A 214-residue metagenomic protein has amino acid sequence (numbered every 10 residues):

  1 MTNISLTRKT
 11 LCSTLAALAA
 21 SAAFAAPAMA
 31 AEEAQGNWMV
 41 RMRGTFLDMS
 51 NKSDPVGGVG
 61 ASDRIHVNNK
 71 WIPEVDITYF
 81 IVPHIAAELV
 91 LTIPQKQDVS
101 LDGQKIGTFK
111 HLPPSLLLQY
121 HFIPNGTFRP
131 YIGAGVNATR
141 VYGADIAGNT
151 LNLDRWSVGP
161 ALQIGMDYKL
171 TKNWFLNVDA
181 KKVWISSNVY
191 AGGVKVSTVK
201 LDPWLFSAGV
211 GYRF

Functional and structural regions predicted by a protein language model:
M1-G36: Cleavable N-terminal export/targeting peptides
A26-D54, Y120: Outer-membrane beta-barrel biogenesis signature
A31, F46-D48, E74-I146, P203-F214: Gram-negative (and chloroplast) outer-membrane scaffold detector with strong preference for beta-barrel transmembrane
G36, N69-P73, T108-P114, F128 (+2 more regions): Residues that define the transmembrane beta-barrel architecture of outer-membrane proteins
M39, A86, T127-R129, K169 (+1 more regions): Membrane-spanning beta-strand positions in outer-membrane beta-barrel proteins
M49-I72, N152-W156: Surface-exposed strand-loop-strand hairpins of Gram-negative outer-membrane beta-barrel proteins
K52-V59, D98-K105, Y142-L151, N188-K195: Outer-membrane beta-barrel translocator domains and adjoining extracellular loop/strand segments of Gram-negative
K96, T171-F214: Predominantly the C-terminal beta-signal and adjacent terminal strand-loop region of outer-membrane beta-barrel
